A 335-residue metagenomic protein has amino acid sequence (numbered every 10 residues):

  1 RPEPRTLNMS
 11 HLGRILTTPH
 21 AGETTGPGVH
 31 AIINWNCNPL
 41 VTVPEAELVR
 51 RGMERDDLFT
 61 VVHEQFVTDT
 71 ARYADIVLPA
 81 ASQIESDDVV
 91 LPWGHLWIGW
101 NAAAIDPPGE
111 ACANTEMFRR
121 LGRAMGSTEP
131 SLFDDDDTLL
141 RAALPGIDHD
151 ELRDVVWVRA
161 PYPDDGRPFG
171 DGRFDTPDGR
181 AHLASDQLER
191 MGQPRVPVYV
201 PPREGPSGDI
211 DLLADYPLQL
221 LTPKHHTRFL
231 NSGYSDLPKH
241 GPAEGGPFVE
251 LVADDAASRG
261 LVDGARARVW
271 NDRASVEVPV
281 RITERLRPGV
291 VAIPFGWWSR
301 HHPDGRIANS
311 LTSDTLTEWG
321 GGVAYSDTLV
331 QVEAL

Functional and structural regions predicted by a protein language model:
R1-R72, S82-V89, V155-R259: Extended redox/cofactor-interaction regions of prokaryotic respiratory oxidoreductases
P39, P44, P79, P107 (+4 more regions): Proline-rich low-complexity regions
V49, R55-F59, H63-F66, W100-R123 (+1 more regions): Phosphate/diphosphate-binding loops
R55, F59, H63-D88, W93-W100 (+2 more regions): C-terminal, active-site-flanking charged/polar segments
H95-W97, A102-A103, V200, P206-G208 (+2 more regions): Short, intrinsically disordered/low-complexity patches at protein termini and at juxtamembrane boundaries
L96-I105, P161, P168, L188 (+6 more regions): Generic preference for hydrophobic/aromatic residues in regular secondary structure cores
P107-V156, N231, D236-E250, D254-L335: Long, contiguous, secondary-structure-rich segments that constitute the structural scaffold of globular domains
